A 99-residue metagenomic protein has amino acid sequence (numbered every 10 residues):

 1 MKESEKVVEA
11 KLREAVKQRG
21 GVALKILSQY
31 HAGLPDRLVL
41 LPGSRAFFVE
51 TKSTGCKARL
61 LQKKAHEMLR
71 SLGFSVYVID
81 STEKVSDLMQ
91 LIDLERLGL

Functional and structural regions predicted by a protein language model:
M1-L99: Catalytic phosphate/metal-binding cores of nucleic-acid and nucleotide-processing enzymes, i.e., regions that mediate
